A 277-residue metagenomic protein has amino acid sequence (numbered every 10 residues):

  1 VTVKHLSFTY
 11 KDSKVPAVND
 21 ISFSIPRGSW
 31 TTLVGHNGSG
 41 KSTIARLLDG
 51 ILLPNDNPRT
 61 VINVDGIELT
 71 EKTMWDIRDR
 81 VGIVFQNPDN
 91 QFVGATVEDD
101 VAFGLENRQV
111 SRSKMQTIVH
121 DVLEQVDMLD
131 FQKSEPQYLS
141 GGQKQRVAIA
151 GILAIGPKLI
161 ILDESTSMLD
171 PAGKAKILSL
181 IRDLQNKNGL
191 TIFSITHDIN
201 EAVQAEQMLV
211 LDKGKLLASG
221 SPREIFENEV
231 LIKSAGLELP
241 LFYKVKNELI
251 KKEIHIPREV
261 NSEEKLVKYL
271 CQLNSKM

Functional and structural regions predicted by a protein language model:
V34-H36: The feature captures the beta-strand-to-loop junction immediately N-terminal to the Walker
D49: Helix-to-loop junction immediately C-terminal to a conserved catalytic motif
N57-E68, I77: Conserved ABC transporter NBD signature motif
S113-F131: Conserved ABC ATPase "signature" region
E135-L139, Q143: Conserved ABC ATPase signature
I160-D163: Catalytic Walker B motif of ABC-type/P-loop ATPase nucleotide-binding domains
